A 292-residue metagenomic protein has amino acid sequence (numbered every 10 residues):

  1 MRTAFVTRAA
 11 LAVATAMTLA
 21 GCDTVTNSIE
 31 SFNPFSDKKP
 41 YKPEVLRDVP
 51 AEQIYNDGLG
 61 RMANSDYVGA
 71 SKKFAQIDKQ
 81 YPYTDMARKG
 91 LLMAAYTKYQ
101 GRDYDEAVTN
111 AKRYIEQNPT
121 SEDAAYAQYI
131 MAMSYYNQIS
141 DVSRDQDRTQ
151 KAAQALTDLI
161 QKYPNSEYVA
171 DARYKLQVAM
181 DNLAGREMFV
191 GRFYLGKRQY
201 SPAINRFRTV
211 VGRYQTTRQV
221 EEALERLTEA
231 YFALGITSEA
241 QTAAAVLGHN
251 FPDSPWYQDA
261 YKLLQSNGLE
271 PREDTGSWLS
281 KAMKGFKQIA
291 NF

Functional and structural regions predicted by a protein language model:
R2-T7, C22-F292: Acidic, polar-rich low-complexity tracts and alpha-helical solenoid repeat scaffolds
T7-T15: Sec-dependent N-terminal signal peptides
